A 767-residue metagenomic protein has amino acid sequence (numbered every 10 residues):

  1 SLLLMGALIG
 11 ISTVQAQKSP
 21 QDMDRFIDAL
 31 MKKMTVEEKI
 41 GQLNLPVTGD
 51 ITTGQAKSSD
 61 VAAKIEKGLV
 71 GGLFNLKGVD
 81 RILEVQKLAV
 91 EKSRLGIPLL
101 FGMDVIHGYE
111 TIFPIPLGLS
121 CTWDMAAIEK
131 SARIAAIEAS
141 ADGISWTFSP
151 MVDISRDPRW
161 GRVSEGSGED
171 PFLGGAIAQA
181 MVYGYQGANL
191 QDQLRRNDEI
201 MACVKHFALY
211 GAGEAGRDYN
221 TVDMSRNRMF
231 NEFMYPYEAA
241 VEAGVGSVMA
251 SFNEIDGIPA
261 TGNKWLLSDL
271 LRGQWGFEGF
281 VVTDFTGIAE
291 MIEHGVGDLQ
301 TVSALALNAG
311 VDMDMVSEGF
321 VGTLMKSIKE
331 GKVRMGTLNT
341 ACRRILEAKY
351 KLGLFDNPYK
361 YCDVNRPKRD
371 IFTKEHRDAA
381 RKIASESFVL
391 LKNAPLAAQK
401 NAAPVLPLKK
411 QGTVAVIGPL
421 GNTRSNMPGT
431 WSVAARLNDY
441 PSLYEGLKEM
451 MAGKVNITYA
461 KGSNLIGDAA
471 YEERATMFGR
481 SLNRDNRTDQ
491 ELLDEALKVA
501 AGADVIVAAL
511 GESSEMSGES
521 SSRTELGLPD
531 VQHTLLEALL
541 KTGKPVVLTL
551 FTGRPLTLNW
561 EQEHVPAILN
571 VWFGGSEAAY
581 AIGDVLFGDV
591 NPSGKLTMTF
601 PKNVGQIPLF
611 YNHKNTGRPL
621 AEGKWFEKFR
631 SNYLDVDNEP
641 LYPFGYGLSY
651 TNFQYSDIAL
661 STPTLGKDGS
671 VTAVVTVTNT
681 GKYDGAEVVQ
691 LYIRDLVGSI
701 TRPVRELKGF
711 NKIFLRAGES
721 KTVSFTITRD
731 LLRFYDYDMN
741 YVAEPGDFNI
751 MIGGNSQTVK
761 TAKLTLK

Functional and structural regions predicted by a protein language model:
L2-G10: Bacterial N-terminal signal peptides
G10-R729, R733, P745-S756, T765: Glycoside hydrolase catalytic-domain context in secreted enzymes
Y737-D738: Flexible, membrane-facing loop/turn or short amphipathic-helix motifs that contact lipid bilayers or gate lipid-binding
Y741-A743: Surface-exposed, short loops/turns at beta-strand junctions within beta-sandwich domains
T761-A762: C-terminal effector modules
